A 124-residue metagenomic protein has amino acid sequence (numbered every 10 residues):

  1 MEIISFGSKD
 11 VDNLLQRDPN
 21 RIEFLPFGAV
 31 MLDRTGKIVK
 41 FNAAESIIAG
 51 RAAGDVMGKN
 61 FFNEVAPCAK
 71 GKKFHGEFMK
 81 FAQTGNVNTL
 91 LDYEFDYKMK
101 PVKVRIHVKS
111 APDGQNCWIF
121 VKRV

Functional and structural regions predicted by a protein language model:
M1-V11, K122-V124: Short, low-complexity N-terminal regulatory "tails/caps" that precede and couple sensory modules
F6-S46: Sensory modules in modular signal-transduction proteins
L14, D18, A66-E94: Terminal output helix/cap of sensory domains in signal transduction proteins
E45-V56: PAS/PAS-like sensory domain cap-loop motif
M57-A69: PAS-family sensory/regulatory domains
D92, K103-I106: PAS/PAC sensory module
K98-P101: Glycine-centered tight beta-turn/hairpin loop motif at sheet-sheet or coil-to-beta transitions
H107-I119: Short loop/turn elements at sensory-signaling interfaces that couple input to output
